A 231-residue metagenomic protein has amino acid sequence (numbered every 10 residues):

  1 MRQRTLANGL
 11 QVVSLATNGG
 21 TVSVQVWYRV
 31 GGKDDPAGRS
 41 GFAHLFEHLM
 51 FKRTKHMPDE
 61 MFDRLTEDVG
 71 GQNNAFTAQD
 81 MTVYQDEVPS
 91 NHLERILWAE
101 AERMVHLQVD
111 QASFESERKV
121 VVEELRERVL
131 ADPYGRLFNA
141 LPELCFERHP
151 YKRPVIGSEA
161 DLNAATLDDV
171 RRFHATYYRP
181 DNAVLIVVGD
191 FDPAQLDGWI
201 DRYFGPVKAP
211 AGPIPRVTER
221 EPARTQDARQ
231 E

Functional and structural regions predicted by a protein language model:
M1-D34, H56-H92, R128-N182, P206-E231: Non-catalytic beta-strand/loop surface segments
G31-P36, H106, P193-A194: Short beta-strands and strand-coil junctions in structured, solvent-facing domains, enriched
S40-T54: Active-site SXXK
R53-H56, E87-R118: M16/insulysin-pitrilysin zinc metalloprotease superfamily fold
L97-R103, D197-F204: Short amphipathic alpha-helices in soluble, non-transmembrane regions that often serve as interface/regulatory elements
A112-S116, D132-A140, V187, F191 (+1 more regions): Non-catalytic accessory/assembly modules
R118, L167, R171-Y203: Non-catalytic, conformational "gating/processing" segments within enzyme and secreted inhibitor domains
